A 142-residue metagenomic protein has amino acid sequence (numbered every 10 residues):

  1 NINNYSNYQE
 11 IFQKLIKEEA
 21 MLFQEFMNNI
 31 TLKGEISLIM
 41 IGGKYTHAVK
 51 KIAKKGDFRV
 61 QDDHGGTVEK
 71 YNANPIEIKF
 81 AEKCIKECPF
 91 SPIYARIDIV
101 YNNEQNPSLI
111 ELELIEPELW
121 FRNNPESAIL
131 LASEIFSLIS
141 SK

Functional and structural regions predicted by a protein language model:
N1-K33, S37, T46, P75-K79 (+2 more regions): Active-site nucleotide/adenylate-binding loops and adjacent lid/helix of ATP-dependent enzymes
S6-Y8, K54-F58, P117-L119: A short local loop/turn or secondary-structure capping micro-motif enriched for an aromatic residue
I11-F12, Q24, G34-I52, I97 (+1 more regions): Beta-strand scaffold of nucleotide-dependent catalytic cores
E18-A20, Q24-F26, R59-P107, F136-I139: A long amphipathic alpha-helix within ATP-dependent nucleotide-binding catalytic cores
T31, I41, D63, N124-E126: Short capping/connector residues at structural and topological boundaries
I36-M40, H47-T67, N72-A73: Internal anion-binding site segments
I41, I76-F80, S127, L131: Alpha-helical structural motif
F90-P92, Y101-K142: C-terminal active-site "lid" helix and adjoining low-complexity regulatory extension at the edge of ATP-using catalytic
